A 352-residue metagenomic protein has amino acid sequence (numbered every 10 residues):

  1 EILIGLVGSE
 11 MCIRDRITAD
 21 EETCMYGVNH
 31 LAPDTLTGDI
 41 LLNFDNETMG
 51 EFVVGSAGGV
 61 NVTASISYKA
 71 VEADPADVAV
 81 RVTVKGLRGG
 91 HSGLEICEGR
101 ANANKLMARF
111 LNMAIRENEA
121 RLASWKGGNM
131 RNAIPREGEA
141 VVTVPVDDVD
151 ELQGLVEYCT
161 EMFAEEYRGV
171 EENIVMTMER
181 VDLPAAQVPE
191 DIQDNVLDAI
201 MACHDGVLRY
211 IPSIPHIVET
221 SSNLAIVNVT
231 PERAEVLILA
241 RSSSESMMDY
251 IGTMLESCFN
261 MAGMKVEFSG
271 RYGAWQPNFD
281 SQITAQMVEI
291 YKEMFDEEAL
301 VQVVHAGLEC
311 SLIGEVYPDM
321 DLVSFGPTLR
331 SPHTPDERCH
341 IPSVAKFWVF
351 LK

Functional and structural regions predicted by a protein language model:
E1-G8, I13: Single conserved hydrophobic/aromatic residue that forms the stacking wall/gate of nucleotide- or nucleobase-binding
E10, R14-A103, L111-I115: Fold-level recognition of mixed alpha/beta catalytic cores in primary-metabolism enzymes, strongest
P33-D34, R100-E117, D148-V149, I192-M201 (+4 more regions): His/Asp/Glu-rich mid-to-C-terminal helical/loop segments that flank catalytic regions of hydrolases
N102-N104, R109-W125, P277-M320: Active-site-adjacent substrate-binding region of metalloamidase/peptidase-like peptide-processing proteins
A140-V141, V175-Q187, N223-V227, E235-E245 (+1 more regions): A short beta-alpha structural unit
D150-A164, I251-C258: Short amphipathic alpha-helices in soluble, non-transmembrane regions that often serve as interface/regulatory elements
L155-E219, N223-P231: Hard-cation-handling environments
P212, E219-A234, I290-F350: Zn-dependent metallopeptidase/amidohydrolase metal-coordination segment
